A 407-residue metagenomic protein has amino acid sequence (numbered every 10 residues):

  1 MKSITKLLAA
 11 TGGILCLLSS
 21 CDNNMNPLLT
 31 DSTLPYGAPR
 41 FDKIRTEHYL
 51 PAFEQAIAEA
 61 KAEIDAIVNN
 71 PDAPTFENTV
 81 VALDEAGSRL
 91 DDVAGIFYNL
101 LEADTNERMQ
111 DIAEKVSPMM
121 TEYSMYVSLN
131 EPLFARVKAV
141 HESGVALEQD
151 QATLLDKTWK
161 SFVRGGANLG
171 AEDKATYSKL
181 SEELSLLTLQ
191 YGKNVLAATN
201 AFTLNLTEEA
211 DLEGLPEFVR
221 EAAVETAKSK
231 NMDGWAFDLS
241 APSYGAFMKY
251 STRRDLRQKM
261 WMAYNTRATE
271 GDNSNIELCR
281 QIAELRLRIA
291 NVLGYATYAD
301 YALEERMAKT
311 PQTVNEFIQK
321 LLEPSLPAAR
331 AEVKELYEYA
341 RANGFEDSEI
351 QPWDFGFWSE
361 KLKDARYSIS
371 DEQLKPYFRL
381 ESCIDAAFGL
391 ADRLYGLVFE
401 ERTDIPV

Functional and structural regions predicted by a protein language model:
M1-A9: Bacterial N-terminal signal peptides that target proteins for export
I4, N23-N24: Intrinsically disordered, proline/serine/threonine- and acidic-rich regulatory linkers
L17-S20: C-terminal motif of bacterial Sec signal peptides marking the signal peptidase cleavage site
N24-L215: N-terminal helix-rich structural modules
T33-H48, F97-V116, V137-K179, D238-E277 (+3 more regions): Short His/Asp/Glu-rich catalytic/ion-coordination signatures at enzyme active sites or charged loops
L154-L155, K193, A198-D238, L285 (+1 more regions): Active-site-proximal, well-structured secondary-structure segments within enzyme catalytic domains
